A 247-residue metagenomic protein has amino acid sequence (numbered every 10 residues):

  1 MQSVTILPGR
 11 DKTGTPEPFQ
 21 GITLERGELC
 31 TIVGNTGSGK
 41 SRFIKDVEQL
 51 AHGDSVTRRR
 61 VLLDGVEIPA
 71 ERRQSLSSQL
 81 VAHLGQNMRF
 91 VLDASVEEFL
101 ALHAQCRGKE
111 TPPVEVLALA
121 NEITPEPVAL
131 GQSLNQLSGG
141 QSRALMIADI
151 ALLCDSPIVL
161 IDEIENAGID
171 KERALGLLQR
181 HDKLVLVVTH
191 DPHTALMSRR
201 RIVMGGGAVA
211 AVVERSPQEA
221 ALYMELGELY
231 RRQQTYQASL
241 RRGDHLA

Functional and structural regions predicted by a protein language model:
M1-R26, S55, E71-R72: A short, flexible loop at the N-terminus of ABC-type nucleotide-binding domains that lies
E28, R42-C106: ABC ATPase nucleotide-binding domain signature region
G34-K40: Walker A (P-loop) phosphate-binding loop of P-loop NTPases
L119-Q136: Conserved ABC nucleotide-binding domain
G139-V159: GG-anchored amphipathic helix commonly corresponding to the ABC/SMC/Rad50 NBD signature/C-loop
V187-H190: H-loop/switch region of ABC-family ATPase nucleotide-binding domains
L196-M204: Conserved catalytic segment of ABC-fold P-loop ATPases
G207-S239: Conserved beta-strand-loop-alpha-helix hinge in the C-terminal portion of ABC ATPase nucleotide-binding domains
